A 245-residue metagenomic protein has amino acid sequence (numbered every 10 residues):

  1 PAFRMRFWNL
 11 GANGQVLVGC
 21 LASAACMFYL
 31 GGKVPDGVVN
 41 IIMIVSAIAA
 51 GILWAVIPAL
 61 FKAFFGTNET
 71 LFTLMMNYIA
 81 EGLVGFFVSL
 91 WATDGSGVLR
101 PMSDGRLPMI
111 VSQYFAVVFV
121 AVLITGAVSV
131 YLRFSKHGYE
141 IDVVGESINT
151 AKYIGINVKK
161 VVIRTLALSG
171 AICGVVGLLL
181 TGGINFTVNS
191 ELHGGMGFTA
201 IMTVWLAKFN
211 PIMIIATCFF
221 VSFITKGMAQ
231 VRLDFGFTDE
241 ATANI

Functional and structural regions predicted by a protein language model:
P1, V34, G51, P58-A59 (+4 more regions): Alpha-helical transmembrane segments in inner-membrane proteins
P1-L30, I44, I48, I52-T67 (+2 more regions): Single transmembrane alpha-helix segments in multi-pass membrane proteins
A12-C20, V39, M43-G51, E69-N77 (+3 more regions): Alpha-helical transmembrane segments of multi-pass membrane proteins, especially transporters and channels
L21, I41, V45, A49-I57 (+3 more regions): Generic alpha-helical transmembrane segments of integral inner-membrane proteins, especially permease/transport modules
S23-C26, Y78-V84, G174, V221-V231: Aromatic-anchored segments of alpha-helical transmembrane domains
E69-F134, T187, D239-T242: Transmembrane helix-bundle core of multi-pass membrane transporters and related energy-transducing complexes
I110-T187, P211-I212: Helix-loop-helix "hairpin" substructures at the membrane interface of multi-pass membrane proteins
A167-C173, L179-I245: Transmembrane alpha-helical segments in multi-pass inner-membrane proteins
